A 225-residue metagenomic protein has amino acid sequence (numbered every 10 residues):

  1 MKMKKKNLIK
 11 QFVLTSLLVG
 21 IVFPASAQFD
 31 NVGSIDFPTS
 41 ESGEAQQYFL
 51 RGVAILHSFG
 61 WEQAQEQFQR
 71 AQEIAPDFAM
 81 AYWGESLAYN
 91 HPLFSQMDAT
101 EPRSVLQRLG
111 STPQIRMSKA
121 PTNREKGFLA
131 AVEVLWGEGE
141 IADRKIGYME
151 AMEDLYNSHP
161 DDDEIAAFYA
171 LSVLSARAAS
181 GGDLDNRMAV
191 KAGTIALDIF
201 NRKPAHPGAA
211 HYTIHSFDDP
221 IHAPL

Functional and structural regions predicted by a protein language model:
K2-V13: Bacterial N-terminal signal peptides that target proteins for export
Q11-P24: Bacterial N-terminal signal peptides
Q28-F29, L56-Q65, D98-R108, I141-E150 (+2 more regions): Helix-turn-helix repeat elements of alpha-solenoid scaffolds
Q28-S58, Y82, A99-Q107, P121 (+1 more regions): N-terminal leader/linker segments that initiate helical-solenoid repeat arrays
S42-R51, D77-H91, S118-G139, D161-S180 (+1 more regions): Amphipathic alpha-helical repeat scaffolds of TPR domains
R70-A71, L155, I199: Canonical positions in the second alpha-helix
W83-R116: Active-site-surrounding "flap" and adjacent substrate/cofactor-binding loops of secreted or lumenal enzymes, prototyped
